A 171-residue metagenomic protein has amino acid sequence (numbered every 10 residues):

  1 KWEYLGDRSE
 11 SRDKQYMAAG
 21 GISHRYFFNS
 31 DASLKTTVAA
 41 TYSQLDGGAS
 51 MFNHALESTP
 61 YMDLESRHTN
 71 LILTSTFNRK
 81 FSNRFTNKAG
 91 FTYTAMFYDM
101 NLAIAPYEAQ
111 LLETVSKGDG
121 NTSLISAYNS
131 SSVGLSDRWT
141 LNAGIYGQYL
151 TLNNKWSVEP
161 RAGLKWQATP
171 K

Functional and structural regions predicted by a protein language model:
G6-E10: Acyl-group handling in specialized metabolite and lipid biosynthesis
D13-N154: Face-selective signature of the C-terminal outer-membrane beta-barrel domain
W166: Core nucleic-acid recognition elements
